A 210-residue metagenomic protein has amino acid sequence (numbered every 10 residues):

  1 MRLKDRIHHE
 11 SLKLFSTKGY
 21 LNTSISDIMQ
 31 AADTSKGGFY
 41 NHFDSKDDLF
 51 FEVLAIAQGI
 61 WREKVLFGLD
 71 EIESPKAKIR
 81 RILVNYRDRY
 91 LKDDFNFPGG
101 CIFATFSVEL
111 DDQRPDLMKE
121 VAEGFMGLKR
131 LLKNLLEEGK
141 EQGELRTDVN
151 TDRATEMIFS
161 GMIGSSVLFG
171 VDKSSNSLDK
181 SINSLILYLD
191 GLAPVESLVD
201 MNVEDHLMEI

Functional and structural regions predicted by a protein language model:
L3-S11, I28, V53, A57 (+2 more regions): Generic hydrophobic, amphipathic alpha-helix propensity
R6, K13-E52: Helix-turn-helix
E52, L66-P98, T151-I158, N202 (+1 more regions): Hydrophobic alpha-helical connector segments
I56, I60, F67, D116 (+2 more regions): Short, solvent-exposed amphipathic helices
K76-A77, K119-F125, E141-M157, N176-K180 (+1 more regions): All-alpha amphipathic helical-bundle segments outside canonical DNA-binding/catalytic cores that form hydrophobic
V84-K92, M126-R130, N134-Q142, G161 (+1 more regions): C-terminal peripheral helix-coil segments that are non-catalytic and often amphipathic
D93-D116: Amphipathic alpha-helical segments used for helix-helix packing
G99-T105, V149-L168, S181-Y188: Hydrophobic alpha-helical segments that form the core of small-molecule binding pockets and/or dimer interfaces
